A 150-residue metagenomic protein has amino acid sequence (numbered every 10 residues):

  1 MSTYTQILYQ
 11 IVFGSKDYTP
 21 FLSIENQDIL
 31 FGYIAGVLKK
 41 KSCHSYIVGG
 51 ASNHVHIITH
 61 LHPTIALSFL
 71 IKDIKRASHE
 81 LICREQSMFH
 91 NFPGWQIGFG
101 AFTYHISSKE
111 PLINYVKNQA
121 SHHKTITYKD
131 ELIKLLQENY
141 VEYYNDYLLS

Functional and structural regions predicted by a protein language model:
M1-S150: Basic nucleic-acid-binding interfaces
